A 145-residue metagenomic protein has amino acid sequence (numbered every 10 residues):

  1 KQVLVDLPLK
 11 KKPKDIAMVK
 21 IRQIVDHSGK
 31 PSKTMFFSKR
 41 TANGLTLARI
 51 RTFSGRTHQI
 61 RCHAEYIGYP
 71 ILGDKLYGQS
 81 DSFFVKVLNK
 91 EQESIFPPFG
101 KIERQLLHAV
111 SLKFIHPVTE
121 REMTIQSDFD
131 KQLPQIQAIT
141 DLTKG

Functional and structural regions predicted by a protein language model:
K1-G145: RNA pseudouridine synthases
